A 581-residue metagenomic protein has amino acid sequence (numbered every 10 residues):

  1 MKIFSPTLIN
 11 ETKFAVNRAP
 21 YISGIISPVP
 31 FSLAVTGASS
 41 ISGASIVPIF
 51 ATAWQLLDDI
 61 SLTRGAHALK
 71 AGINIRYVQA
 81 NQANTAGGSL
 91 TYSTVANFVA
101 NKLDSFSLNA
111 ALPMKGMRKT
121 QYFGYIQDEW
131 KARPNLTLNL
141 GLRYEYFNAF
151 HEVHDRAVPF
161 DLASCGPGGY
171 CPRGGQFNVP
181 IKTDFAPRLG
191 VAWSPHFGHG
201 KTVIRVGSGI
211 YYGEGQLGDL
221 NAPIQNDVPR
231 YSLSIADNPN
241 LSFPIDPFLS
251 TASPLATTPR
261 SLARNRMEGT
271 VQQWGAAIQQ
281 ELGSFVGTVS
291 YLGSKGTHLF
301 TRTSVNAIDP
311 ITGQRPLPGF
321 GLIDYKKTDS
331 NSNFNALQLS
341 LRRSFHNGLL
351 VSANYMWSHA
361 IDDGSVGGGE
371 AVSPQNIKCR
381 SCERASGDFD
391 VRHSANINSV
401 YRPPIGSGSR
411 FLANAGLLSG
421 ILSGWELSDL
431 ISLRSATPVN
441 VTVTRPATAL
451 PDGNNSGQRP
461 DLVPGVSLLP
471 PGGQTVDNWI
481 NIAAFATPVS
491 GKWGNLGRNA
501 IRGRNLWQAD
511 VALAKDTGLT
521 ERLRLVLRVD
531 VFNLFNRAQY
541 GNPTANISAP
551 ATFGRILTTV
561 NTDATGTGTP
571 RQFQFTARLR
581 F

Functional and structural regions predicted by a protein language model:
M1-Q127: Replace "related TpsB outer-membrane translocases also match" with "some related outer-membrane beta-barrels such as
K2, L62-R64, W130, Y144 (+7 more regions): Residue-level signature of outer-membrane beta-barrel architecture
S5-T7, E11-A15, A51, K119 (+5 more regions): Structural signature of Gram-negative outer-membrane beta-barrels, strongest in the C-terminal barrel of TonB-dependent
A19-Y21, V78-A80, F147-A149, G213 (+2 more regions): Sequence/structural signature of outer-membrane beta-barrel proteins
P20-I22, I26, H199-N238, T297-S304 (+1 more regions): Surface-exposed extracellular loop regions of Gram-negative outer-membrane beta-barrel proteins, predominantly
I26-S40, A51, R76, A86-A96 (+7 more regions): Flexible, surface-exposed loop regions and adjacent strand-edge segments of Gram-negative outer-membrane beta-barrel
N135, A149, H199, L241-F243 (+2 more regions): Short, solvent-exposed micro-motifs at the edges of structured domains
